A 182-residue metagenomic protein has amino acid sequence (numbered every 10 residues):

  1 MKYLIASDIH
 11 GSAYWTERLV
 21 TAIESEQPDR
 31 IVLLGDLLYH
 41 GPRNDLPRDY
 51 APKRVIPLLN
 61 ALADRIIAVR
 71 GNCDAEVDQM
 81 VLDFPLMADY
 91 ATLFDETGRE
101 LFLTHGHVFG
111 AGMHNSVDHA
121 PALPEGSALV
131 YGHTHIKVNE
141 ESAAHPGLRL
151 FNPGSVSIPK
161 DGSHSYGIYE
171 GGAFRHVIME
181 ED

Functional and structural regions predicted by a protein language model:
M1-Y3, T92-F102, A143-L150, G171-R175: Beta-strand-turn-beta hairpins that frame and shape the catalytic cleft of phosphate-ester-processing enzymes
K2-D95: Core catalytic region of metal-dependent phosphoesterases/phosphodiesterases, especially metallo-beta-lactamase-like
I5-S7, I31-D36, I66-N72, F102-H105 (+2 more regions): Active-site neighborhood of phospho(di)ester-bond hydrolases with catalytic His/Asp-centered motifs
S12, P28, L34-G35, D78 (+5 more regions): Aromatic-residue detector
P42-Y50, L82-L123, K160-D161: Active-site-proximal segments of metal-dependent phosphoesterases and phosphodiesterases across multiple
A61-A63, A88, E96-G98, P124 (+2 more regions): Short, well-ordered coil/turn elements that cap or connect secondary structure elements
H107-D182: Conserved beta-sheet core of the metallophosphoesterase superfamily
